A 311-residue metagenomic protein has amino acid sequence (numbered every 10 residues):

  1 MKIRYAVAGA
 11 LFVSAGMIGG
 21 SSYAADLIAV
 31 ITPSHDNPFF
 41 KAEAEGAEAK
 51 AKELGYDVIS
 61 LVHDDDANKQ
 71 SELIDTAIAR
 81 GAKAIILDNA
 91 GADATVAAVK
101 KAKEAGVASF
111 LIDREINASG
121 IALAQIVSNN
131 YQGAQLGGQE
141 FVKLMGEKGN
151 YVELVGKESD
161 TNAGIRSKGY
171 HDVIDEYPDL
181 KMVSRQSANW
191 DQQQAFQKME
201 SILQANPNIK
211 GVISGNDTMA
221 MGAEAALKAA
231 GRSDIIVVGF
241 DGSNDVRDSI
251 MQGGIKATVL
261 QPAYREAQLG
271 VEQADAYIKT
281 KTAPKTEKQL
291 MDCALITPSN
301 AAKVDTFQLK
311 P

Functional and structural regions predicted by a protein language model:
K2-A8, S22-P311: A residue-level marker of the well-folded mature domains of exported/periplasmic proteins
V13-Y23: C-terminal segment of classical bacterial N-terminal signal peptides
